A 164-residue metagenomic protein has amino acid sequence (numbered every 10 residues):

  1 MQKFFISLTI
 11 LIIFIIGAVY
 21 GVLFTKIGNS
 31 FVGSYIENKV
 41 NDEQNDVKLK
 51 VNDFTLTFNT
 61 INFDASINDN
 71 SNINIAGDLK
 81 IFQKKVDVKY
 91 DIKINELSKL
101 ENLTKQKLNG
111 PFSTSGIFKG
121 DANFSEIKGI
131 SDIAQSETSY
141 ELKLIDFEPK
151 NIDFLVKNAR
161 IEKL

Functional and structural regions predicted by a protein language model:
M1-F4: Positively charged n-region of N-terminal signal peptides that target proteins for export
I6-Y20: Hydrophobic membrane-insertion alpha-helices, especially the h-region of bacterial N-terminal signal peptides
A18-K89, N95-L103, T114-N123: Terminal hydrophobic membrane-targeting helix
I61-L79, I94-N109, E126-D146, N158-L164: Flexible, membrane-facing loop/turn or short amphipathic-helix motifs that contact lipid bilayers or gate lipid-binding
